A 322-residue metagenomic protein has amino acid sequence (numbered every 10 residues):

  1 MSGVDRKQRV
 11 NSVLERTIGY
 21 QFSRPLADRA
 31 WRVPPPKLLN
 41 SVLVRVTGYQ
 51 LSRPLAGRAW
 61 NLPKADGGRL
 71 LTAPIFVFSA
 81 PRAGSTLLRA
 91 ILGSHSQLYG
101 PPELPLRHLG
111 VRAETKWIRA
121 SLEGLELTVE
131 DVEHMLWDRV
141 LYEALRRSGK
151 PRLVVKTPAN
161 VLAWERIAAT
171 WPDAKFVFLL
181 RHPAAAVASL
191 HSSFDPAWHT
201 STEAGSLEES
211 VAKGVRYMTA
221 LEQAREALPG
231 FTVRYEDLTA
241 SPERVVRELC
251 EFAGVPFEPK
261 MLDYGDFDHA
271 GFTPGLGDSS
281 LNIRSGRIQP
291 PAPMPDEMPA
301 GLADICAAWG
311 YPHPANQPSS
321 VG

Functional and structural regions predicted by a protein language model:
M1-P74, H191-S192, H199, E222-R225 (+1 more regions): PAPS-dependent sulfotransferases, especially Golgi type II membrane carbohydrate sulfotransferases
N61-K64, S85, D138-Y142, L162-E165 (+1 more regions): A generic local structural motif
G68-L92: Walker A (P-loop) phosphate-binding motif
G68-R69, A90-E165, T170, P196-W198 (+2 more regions): PAPS-dependent sulfation machinery
F76-F78, P101, L179: Short hydrophobic segments within beta-strands
F76-S79, E236-L238, I288: Short, well-ordered beta-strand elements within core beta-sheets of diverse protein domains
L106-H108, A184-V187, Y264-D266: Short gly/pro/ser/thr-enriched loop/turn and capping motifs at secondary-structure boundaries
R147-K260, G271-I283: PAPS-dependent sulfotransferase catalytic domain
